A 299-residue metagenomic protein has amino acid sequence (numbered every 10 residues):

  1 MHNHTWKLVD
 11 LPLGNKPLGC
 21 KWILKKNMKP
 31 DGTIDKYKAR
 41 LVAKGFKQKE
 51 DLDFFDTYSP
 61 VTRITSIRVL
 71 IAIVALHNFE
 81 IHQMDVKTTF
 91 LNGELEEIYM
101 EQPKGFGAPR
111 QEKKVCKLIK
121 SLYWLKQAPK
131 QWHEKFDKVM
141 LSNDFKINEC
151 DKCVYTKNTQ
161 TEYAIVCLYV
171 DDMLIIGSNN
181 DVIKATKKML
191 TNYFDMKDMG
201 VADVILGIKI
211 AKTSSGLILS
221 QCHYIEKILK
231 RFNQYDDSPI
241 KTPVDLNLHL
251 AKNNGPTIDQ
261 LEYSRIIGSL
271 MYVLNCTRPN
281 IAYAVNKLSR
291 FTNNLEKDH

Functional and structural regions predicted by a protein language model:
M1-H299: Long, low-complexity, charge-biased intrinsically disordered regions
